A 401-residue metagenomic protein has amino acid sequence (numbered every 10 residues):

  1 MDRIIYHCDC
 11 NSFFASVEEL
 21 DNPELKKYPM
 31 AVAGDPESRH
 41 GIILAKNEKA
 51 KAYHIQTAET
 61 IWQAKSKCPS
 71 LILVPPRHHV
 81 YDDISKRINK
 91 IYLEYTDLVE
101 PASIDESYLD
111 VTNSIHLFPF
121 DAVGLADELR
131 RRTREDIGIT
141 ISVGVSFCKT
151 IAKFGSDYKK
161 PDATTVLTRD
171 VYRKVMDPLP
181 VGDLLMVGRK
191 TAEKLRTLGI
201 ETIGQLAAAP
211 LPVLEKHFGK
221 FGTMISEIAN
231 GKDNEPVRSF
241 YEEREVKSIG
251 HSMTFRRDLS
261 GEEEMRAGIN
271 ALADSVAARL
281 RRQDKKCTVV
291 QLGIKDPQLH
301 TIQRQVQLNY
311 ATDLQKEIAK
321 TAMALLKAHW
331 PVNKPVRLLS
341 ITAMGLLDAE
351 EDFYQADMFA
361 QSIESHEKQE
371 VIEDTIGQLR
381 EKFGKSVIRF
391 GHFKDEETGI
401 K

Functional and structural regions predicted by a protein language model:
M1-E227, F240, A278, I363-K401: Gly/Gly-Pro- and Ser/Thr-rich, intrinsically disordered tail segments characteristic of DNA damage-repair and tolerance
H7, T191-V336: DNA-contacting surface of Y-family translesion DNA polymerases
F13, P36-R39, P297-T301, L346-A349: Short, charged/polar surface micro-motifs in flexible loops or helix N-caps
I72-L73, H300-R304, E351: Short small-residue beta-strand/loop micro-motif enriched in glycine and branched aliphatics
A102-E106, S146-K149, K285-V289, K334-L338: Short Gly/Ser/Thr- and Asp/Glu-enriched loop/turn motifs at secondary-structure junctions
S107-N113, Q303-V306, A356-A360: Short, hydrophobic beta-strand segments
Y310-K401: Acidic, metal-coordinating catalytic segment for phosphate/diphosphate chemistry, firing primarily on the Nudix
